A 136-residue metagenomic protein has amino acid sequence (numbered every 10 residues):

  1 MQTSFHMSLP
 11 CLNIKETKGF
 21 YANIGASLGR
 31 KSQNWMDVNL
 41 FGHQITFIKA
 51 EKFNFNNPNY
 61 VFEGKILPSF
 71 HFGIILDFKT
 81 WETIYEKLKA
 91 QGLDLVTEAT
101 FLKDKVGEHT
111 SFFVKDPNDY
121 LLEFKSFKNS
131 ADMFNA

Functional and structural regions predicted by a protein language model:
M1-K15, H71-F72, K128-A136: N-terminal beta-strand motif that seeds the catalytic metal site of vicinal oxygen chelate
T3, N34, H43, P68-F70 (+1 more regions): Residues that flank catalytic or metal-binding motifs in active/ligand-binding sites
L9-N54: Core segments of cupin and vicinal oxygen chelate
E16-K18, K79-I84: Short, conserved charged micro-motifs
L28, M36-D37, V61-G64, K103-D104: Short secondary-structure boundary/capping segments
F55-V61: Short, charge-rich, low-complexity interaction segments located in flexible loops at or near secondary-structure
F62-K65, S69-F70, I75: Helix-adjacent hinge/juxtasegments
Y85-A136: Vicinal oxygen chelate
